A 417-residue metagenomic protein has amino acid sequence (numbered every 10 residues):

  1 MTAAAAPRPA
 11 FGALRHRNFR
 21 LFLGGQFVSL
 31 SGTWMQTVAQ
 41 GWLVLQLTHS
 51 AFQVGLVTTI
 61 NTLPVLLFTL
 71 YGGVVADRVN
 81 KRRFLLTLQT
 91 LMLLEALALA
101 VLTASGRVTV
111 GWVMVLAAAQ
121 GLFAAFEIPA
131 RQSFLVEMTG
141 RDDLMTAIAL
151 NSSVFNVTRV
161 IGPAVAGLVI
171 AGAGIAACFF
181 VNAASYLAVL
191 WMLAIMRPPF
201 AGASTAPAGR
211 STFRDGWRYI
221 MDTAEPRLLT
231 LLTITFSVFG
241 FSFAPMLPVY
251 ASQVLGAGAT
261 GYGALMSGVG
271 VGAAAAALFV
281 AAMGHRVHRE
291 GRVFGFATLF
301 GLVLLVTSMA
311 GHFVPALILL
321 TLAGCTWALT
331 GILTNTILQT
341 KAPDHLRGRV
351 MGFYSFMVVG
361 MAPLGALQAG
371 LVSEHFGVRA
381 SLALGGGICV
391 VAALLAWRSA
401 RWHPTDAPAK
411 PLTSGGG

Functional and structural regions predicted by a protein language model:
T2-F19, P198-L231, G415-G417: Juxtamembrane intracellular "pre-TM" segments in multi-pass secondary transporters
A5-P64, D222-S267: Helix-loop boundary and gating motifs at the non-cytosolic
R8, G12-A13, R17, H49-F52 (+14 more regions): Juxtamembrane/transmembrane-helix boundary motifs in multi-pass membrane proteins
R20, G55, L86, G111-V115 (+5 more regions): Hydrophobic alpha-helical transmembrane segments
R20-V38, I60-A76, N80-E95, W112-I170 (+6 more regions): Substrate-agnostic recognition of the 12-TM MFS/MFS-like secondary transporter fold
G41-L47, A100-S105, I161-V181, Q253-V254 (+1 more regions): Transmembrane alpha-helix termini and helix-breaking/packing motifs in multi-pass membrane transporters
V57, L67-Y71, R78, F84 (+6 more regions): C-terminal transmembrane bundle of multi-pass solute transporters/carriers
S133, E137, F179-A208, W397-K410: Helix-loop junctions on the cytosolic side of multi-pass membrane transporters, especially the intracellular loop
